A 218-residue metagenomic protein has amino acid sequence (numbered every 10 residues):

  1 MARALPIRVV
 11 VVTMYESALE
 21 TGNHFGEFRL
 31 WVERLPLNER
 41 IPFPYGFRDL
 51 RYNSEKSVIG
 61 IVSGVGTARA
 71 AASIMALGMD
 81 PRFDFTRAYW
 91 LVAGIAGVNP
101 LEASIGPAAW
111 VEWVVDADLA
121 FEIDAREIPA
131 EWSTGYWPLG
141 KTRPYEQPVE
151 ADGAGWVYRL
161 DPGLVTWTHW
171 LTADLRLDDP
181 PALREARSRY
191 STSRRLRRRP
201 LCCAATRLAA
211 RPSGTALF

Functional and structural regions predicted by a protein language model:
M1-F218: Accessory terminal and edge-of-domain segments that mediate assembly/interaction and cofactor placement around
